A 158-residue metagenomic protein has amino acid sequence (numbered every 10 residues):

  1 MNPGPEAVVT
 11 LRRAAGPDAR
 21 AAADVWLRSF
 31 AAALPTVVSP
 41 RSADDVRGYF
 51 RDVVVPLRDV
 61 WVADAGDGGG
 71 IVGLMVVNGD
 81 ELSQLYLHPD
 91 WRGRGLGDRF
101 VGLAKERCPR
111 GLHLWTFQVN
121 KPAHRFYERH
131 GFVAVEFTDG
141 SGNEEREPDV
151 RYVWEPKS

Functional and structural regions predicted by a protein language model:
T10-D24: A short beta-loop-alpha structural element at the N-terminal edge of CoA-dependent acyl/N-acetyltransferase catalytic
A23-R51: Conserved GNAT-fold acetyl-CoA-binding loop/helix
R51-V62, E81: A short helix-loop-beta-strand connector motif used in the catalytic cores of GNAT acetyltransferases and, in some
V62, G69-Y86: Conserved beta-strand in the GNAT
E81-R92, T116-F117: A short, internal acetyl-CoA/4′-phosphopantetheine-binding micro-motif in the GNAT/acyltransferase core
D90-W91, G95-L103: Conserved acetyl-CoA pyrophosphate-binding loop and the N-cap/start of the following alpha-helix in GNAT-like
D98-R99, V119-P148: Conserved active-site alpha-helix within GNAT-family acetyltransferase domains
R107-V119: Conserved GNAT acetyl-CoA-binding A-motif
